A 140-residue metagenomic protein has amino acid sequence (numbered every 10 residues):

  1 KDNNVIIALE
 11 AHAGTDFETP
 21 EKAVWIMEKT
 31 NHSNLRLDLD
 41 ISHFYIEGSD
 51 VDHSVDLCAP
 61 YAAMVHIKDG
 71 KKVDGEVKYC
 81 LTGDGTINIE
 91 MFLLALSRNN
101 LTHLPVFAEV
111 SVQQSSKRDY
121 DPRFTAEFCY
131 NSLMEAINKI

Functional and structural regions predicted by a protein language model:
K1: Aromatic-lined substrate-binding rim segments of carbohydrate-active enzymes
F17-L39, Y45-I140: Histidine-acidic metal/acid-base catalytic patches
